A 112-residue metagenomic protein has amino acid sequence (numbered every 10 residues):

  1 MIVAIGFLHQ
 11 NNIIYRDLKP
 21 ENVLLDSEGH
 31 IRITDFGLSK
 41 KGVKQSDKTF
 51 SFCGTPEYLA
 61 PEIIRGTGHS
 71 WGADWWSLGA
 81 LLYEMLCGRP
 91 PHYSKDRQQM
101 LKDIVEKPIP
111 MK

Functional and structural regions predicted by a protein language model:
M1-K112: Eukaryotic serine/threonine protein kinase catalytic domain
